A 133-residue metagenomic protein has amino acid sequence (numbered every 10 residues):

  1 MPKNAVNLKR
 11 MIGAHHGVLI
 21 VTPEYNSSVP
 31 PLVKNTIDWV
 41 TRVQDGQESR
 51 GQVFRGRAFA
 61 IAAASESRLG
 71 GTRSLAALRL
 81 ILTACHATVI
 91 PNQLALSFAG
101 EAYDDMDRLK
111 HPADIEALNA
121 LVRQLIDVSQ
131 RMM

Functional and structural regions predicted by a protein language model:
M1: Glycine- (often His-adjacent) and acidic-residue-rich active-site loop that binds/positions the CoA thioester
N4-C85: Helix-loop-strand module that forms the ligand-binding subsite of alpha/beta enzymes
T88-M133: Glycine-rich phosphate/pyrophosphate-binding loop and the adjoining helix
